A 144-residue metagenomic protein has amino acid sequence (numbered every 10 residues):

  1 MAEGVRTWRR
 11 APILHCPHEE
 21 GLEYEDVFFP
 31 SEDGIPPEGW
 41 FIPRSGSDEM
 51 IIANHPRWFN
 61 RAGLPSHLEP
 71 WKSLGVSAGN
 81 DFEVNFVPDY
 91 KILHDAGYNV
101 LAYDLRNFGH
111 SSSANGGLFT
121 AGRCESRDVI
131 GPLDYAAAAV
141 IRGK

Functional and structural regions predicted by a protein language model:
M1-P30, E38-W40: An N-terminal hydrophobic leader/cap segment in hydrolases
D33-I35, S47-D48: Short acidic/polar mixed-charge low-complexity motifs
E38, H55, F108: Histidine-centered divalent metal-coordination motifs
R44-A96, L101-A102: Short, surface-exposed "cap/lid" segments of acyl-processing enzymes
W58, R106-S112: Alpha/beta-hydrolase active-site loop signature
G63-P65, S111-N115: Conserved catalytic-core motifs of eukaryotic protein kinase domains, centered on the activation segment
N85-D89, L105, L118-V140: Alpha/beta-hydrolase active-site loop
Y98, I141-R142: Short phosphate-binding/catalytic loops that engage adenosine nucleotides
